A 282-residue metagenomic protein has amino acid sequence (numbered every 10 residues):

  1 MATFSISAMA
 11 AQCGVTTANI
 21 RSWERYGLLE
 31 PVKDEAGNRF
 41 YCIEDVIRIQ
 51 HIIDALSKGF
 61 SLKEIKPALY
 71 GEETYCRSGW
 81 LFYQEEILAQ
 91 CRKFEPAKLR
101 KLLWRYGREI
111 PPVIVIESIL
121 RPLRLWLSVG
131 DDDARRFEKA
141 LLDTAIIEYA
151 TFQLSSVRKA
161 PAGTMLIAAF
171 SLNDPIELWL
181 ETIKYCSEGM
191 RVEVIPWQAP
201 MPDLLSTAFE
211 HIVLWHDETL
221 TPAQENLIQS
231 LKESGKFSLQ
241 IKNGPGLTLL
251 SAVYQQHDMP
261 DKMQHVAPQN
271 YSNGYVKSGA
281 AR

Functional and structural regions predicted by a protein language model:
M1-S78: Basic, Lys/Arg-rich alpha-helical nucleic-acid-recognition elements, primarily the DNA-binding modules of transcription
L29, S61, P96-A97, P112 (+2 more regions): A general structural signal for well-ordered secondary-structure junctions
R39, G71-E72, G107, L123 (+1 more regions): Short secondary-structure capping/turn micro-motifs that flank functional sites
E73, R92-P96, M259: Short, solvent-exposed helix-helix connector turns and helix-capping sites enriched in acidic/polar residues
E86-W197: Mid-protein regulatory/catalytic core that forms ligand/cofactor-binding pockets and protein-protein interaction
E148-R282: C-terminal regulatory/effector modules of DNA-binding transcriptional regulators
